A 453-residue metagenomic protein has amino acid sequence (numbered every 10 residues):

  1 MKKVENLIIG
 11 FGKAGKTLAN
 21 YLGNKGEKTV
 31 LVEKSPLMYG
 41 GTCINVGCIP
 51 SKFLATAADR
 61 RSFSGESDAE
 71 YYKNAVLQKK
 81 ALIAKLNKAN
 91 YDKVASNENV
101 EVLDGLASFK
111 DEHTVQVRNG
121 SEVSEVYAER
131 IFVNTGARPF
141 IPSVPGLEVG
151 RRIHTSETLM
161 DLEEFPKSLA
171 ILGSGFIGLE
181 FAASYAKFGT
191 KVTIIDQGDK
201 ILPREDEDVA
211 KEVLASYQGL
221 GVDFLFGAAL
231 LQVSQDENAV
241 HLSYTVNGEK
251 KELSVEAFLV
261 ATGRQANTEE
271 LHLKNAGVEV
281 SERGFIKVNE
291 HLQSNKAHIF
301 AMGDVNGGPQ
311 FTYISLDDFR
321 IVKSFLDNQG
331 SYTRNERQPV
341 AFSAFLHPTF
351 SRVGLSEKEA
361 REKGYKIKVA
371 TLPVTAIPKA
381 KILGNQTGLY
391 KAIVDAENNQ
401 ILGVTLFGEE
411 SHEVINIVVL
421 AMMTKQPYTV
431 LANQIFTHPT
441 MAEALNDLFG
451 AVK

Functional and structural regions predicted by a protein language model:
M1-G12, F165-G175: Beta1/beta-strand and adjacent pyrophosphate-binding region of the FAD-binding site in flavoprotein oxidoreductases
K2-V4, Y21-E27, E33-F165, T193 (+6 more regions): Glycine-rich flavin
L7-I9, A107, V126-G136, L172 (+4 more regions): Short hydrophobic core segments
I9-L37, T42, I49, F53-L54 (+4 more regions): Flexible, glycine-rich terminal cap/loop adjacent to redox cofactors in electron-transfer oxidoreductases
G15, G175-G178, S315: Catalytic nucleophile loop
C48, T135-K191, I195, D223-F224 (+2 more regions): Glycine-rich dinucleotide-binding loop and its adjacent helix/turn
R118-S124, L230, Y244-E252, R264: A structured beta-alpha segment of the ubiquitous adenosine-cofactor-binding alpha/beta core
V149-F165, E252-Q329: FAD-site-proximal beta/loop scaffold in flavoenzymes
